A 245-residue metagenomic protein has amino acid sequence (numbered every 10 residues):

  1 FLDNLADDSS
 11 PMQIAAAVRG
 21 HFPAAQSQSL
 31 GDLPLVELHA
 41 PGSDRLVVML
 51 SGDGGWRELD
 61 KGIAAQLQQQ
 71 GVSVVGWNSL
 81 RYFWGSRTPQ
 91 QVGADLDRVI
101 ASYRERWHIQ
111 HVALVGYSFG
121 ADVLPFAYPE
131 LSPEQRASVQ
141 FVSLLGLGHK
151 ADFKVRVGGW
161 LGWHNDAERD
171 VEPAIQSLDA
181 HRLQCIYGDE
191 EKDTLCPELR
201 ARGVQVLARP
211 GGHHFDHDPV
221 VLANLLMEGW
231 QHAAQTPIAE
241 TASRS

Functional and structural regions predicted by a protein language model:
F1, H39, A151-G211: The feature captures the conserved acid-bearing segment of alpha/beta-hydrolase catalytic domains
F1-P11, L80-F83, R209-F215: Histidine-bearing beta->alpha loop at or near hydrolase active sites
L2-P34, D218-S245: Catalytic active-site module of serine/aspartate enzymes centered on a nucleophile-bearing elbow/loop
L30-L80: Short, surface-exposed "cap/lid" segments of acyl-processing enzymes
L59, S86-L114, D122-F126: Alpha/beta-hydrolase active-site loop
S79, Q140-V155, G211: Active-site nucleophile loop of the alpha/beta-hydrolase fold
H111-A113, Y117, Q140-S143: Residue in the alpha/beta-hydrolase core beta-strand immediately N-terminal to the catalytic nucleophile
F126-Q140: Conserved hydrolase catalytic core segment
